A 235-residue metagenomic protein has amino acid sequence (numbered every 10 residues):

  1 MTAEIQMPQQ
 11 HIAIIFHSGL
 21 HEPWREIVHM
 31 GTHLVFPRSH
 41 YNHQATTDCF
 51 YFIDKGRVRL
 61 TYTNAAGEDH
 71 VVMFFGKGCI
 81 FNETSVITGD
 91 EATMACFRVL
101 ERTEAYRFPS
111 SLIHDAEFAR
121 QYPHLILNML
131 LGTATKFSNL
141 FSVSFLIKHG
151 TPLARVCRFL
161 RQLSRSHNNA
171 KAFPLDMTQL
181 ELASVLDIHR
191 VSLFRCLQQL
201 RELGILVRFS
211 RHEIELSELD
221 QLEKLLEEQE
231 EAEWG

Functional and structural regions predicted by a protein language model:
M1-Y41, S85-T88: Cyclic nucleotide-binding regulatory module and flanking cytosolic helices
H33-L34, Y41-H43, D48-D54, V71-M73 (+1 more regions): His/acidic/aromatic-lined binding-pocket segments of jelly-roll/cupin-type domains and related regulatory beta-sandwich
D48-T61, A66, G76-C79: Glycine- and acidic-residue-biased ligand/ion/polar-headgroup-sensing regions
V58, I113-A116, L222: A generic structural signal for short hydrophobic patches within well-formed alpha-helices
M73-G132: Cyclic-nucleotide recognition modules
H124-D187: Polybasic "coupling" helices that flank or enter modular domains
L163-G235: Phosphate-/nucleic-acid-contacting segments
